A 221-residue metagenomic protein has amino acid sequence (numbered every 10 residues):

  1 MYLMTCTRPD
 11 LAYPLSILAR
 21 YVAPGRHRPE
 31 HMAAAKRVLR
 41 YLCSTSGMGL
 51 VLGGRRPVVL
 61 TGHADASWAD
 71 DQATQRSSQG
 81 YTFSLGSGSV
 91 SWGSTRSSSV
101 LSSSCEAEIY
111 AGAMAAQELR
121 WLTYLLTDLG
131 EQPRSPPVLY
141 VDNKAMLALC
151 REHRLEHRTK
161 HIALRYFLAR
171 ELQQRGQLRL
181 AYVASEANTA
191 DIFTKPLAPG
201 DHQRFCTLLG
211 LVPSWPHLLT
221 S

Functional and structural regions predicted by a protein language model:
M1-G47, A184, I192-T194: C-terminal reverse transcriptase regions that engage the nucleic-acid substrate
M1-Y13, S67-D71, Q75-S78, S104-Y124: Conserved pre-motif C helix in the palm subdomain of viral-like polymerases
P14, G53, H63-A64, S84-G86 (+3 more regions): Generic beta-strand/beta-sheet core signal
P14, R37, H63-Q72, A190-L197: Acidic, metal-ion-coordinating active-site neighborhood of RNase H-like domains and the RT-RNase H "connection"/linker
Y21, V59, T95-S221: RNase H-like nuclease module associated with reverse transcription
R40-A66, E131-P133: Structured nucleic-acid-interacting core domains from mobile-element enzymes and related host factors, especially RNase
S44-M48, A69, S89-W92, W121-D128: Conserved helix-loop functional segments at active or binding sites
G62-C105: RNase H-like nuclease fold core
